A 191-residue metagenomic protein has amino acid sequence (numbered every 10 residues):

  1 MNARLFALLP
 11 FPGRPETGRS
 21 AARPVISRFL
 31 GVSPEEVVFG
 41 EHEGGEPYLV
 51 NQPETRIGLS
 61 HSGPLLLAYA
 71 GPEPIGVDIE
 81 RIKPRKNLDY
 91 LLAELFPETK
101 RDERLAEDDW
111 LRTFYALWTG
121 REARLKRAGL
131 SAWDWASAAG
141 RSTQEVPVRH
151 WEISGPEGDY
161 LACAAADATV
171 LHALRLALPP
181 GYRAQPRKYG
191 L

Functional and structural regions predicted by a protein language model:
M1-L191: Core catalytic alpha/beta fold that binds nucleotide/phospho-ligands
